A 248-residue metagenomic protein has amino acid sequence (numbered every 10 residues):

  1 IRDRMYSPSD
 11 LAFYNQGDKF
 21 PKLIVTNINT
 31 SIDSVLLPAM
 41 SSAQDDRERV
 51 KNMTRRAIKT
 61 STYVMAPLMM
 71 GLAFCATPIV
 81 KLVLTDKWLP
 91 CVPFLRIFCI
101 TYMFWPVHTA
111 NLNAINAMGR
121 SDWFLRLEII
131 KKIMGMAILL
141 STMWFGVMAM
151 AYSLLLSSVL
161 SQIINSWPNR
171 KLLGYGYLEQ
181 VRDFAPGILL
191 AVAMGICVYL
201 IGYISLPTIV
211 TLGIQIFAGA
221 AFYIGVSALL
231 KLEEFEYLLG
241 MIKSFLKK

Functional and structural regions predicted by a protein language model:
I1-L23, P38-S42, T77-K87, K231: Helix-terminus/linker motif at the lipid-water interface of multi-pass membrane proteins
M5-P8, Q44, A117-M118, W144-F145: Helix-loop interface residues and adjacent transmembrane-helix termini in multi-pass membrane transporters, primarily
Y14-T30, V64-L68, F98-H108, S161 (+1 more regions): Transmembrane helix-bundle signature of multi-pass secondary active exporters and lipid flippases
G17, P21-M65, L112-A117: Helix-loop junctions and terminal segments of transmembrane helices in multi-pass membrane transport/translocation
N27, M69-F74, L82, I97 (+6 more regions): Membrane-embedded alpha-helical segments of multi-pass transporters/permeases
D33, P93-K171, Q215-A220: Short runs within selected transmembrane alpha-helices of multi-pass transporters and secretion channels
K51-W105, M136-A137, S141, A191-V192: Alpha-helical transmembrane segments of multi-pass membrane transport and lipid-handling proteins
W167-R170, Y175-Y177, F184, V198-K248: Membrane-proximal transmembrane or re-entrant/amphipathic helices at the cytosolic face
